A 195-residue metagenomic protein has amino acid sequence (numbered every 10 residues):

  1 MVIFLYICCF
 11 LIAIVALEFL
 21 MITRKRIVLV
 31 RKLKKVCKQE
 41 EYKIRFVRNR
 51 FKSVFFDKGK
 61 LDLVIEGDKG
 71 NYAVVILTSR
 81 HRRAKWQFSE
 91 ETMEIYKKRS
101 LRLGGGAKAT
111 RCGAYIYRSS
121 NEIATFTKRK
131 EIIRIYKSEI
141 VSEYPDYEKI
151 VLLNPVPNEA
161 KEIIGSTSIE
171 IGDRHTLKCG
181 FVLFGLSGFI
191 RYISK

Functional and structural regions predicted by a protein language model:
M1-V30: N-terminal signal-anchor transmembrane alpha helix of single-pass membrane proteins, serving as the membrane-anchoring
C8-C9, C37, C112, C179: Generic recognition of cysteine residues
R26-V47: Short juxtamembrane segments adjacent to a transmembrane helix
K38-Q39, I65-D68, S142-D146: Flexible, charged surface loops at secondary-structure boundaries
K43-S79: Active-site metal-binding core of divalent-cation-utilizing nuclease and nuclease-like domains
T78-K161: Catalytic cores of nucleic-acid endonucleases
E143-K195: Short, low-complexity, polybasic intrinsically disordered segments
